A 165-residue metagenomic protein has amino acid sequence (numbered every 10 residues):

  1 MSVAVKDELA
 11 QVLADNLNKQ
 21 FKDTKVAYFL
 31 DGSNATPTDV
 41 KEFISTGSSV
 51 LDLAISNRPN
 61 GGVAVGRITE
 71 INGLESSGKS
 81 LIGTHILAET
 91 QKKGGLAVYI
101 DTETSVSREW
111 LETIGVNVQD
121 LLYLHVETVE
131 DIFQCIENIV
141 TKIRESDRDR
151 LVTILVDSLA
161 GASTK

Functional and structural regions predicted by a protein language model:
M1-F43: Positively charged, polar, low-complexity stretches
S2-A4, Q119-E130: Flexible beta-alpha connector loops of hexameric P-loop NTPases
Q20-D23, K93, K142, S146: Alpha-helix C-cap/termination motif
K25, G94-L96, R148-T153: Loop/turn-to-beta-strand initiation segments
F29, Y99, I154-D157: Structural recognition of the conserved hydrophobic beta-strand(s) that form the central parallel beta-sheet of P-loop
G32-A35, T102-T104, V126-T128, S158-G161: Short, ordered loop/turn segments at secondary-structure junctions
T38-L121, I132-T141: The Walker A/P-loop phosphate-binding site
E127-K165: Phosphate-binding/switch loop-helix module in NTP-utilizing enzymes
